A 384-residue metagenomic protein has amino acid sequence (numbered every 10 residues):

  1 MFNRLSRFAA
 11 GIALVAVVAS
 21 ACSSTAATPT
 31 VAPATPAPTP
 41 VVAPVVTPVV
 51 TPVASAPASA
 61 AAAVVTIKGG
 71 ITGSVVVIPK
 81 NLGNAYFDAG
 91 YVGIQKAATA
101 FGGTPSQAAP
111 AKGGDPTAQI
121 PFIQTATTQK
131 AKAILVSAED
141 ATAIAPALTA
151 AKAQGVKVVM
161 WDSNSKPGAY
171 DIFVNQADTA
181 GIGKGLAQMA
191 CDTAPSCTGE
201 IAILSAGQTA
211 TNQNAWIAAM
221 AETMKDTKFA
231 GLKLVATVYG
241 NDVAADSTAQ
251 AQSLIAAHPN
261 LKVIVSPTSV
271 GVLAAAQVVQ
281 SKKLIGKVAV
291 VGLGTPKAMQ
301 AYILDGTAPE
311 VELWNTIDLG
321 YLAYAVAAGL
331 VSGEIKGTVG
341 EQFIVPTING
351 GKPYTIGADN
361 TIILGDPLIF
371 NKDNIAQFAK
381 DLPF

Functional and structural regions predicted by a protein language model:
M1-I12: Bacterial N-terminal signal peptides that target proteins for export
R4, S23-F384: A residue-level marker of the well-folded mature domains of exported/periplasmic proteins
V18-A21: C-terminal motif of bacterial Sec signal peptides marking the signal peptidase cleavage site
